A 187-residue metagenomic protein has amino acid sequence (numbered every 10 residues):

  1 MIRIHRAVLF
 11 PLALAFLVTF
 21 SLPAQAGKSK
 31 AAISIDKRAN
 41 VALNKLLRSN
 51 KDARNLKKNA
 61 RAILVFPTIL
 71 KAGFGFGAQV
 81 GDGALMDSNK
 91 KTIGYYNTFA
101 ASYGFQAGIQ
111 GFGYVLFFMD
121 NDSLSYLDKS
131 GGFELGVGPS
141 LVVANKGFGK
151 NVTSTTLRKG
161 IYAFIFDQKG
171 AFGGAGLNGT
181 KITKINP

Functional and structural regions predicted by a protein language model:
M1-I4: N-terminal secretory signal peptides that target proteins for export/translocation
F10-T19: Bacterial N-terminal signal peptides
F20-A26: Sec/Tat signal peptide C-region and signal peptidase I cleavage site
A26-P187: Small-residue-enriched, tightly packed secondary-structure blocks
